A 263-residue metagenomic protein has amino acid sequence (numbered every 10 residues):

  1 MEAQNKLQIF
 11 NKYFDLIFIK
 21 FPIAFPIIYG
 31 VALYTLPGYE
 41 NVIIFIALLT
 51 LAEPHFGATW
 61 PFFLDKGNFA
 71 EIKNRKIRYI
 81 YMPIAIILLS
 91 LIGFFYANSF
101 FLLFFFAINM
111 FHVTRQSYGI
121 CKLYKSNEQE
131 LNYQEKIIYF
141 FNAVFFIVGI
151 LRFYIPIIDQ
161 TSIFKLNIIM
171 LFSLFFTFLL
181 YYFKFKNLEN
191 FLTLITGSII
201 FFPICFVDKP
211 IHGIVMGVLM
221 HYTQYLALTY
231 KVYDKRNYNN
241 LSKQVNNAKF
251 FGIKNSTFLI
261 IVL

Functional and structural regions predicted by a protein language model:
A3-I23: N-terminal membrane topogenic signal
G30-I44: Short, hydrophobic transmembrane alpha-helix segments
I43-P54, F101-F111, K165-S173, H212-Q224: Hydrophobic core segments of alpha-helical transmembrane domains in multi-pass membrane proteins
I46-D65, V113-S117: Central hydrophobic cores of alpha-helical transmembrane segments in multi-pass inner-membrane proteins across all
F62-A70, G119-N132, I211-I214, V232-N246: A cytosolic-side transmembrane-helix exit/cap motif
I72, L89-F164: Membrane-interface helix-loop-helix junctions at boundaries between adjacent transmembrane segments
E128-V207, K231: Long, contiguous internal "core" modules enriched in hydrophobic/ aromatic residues
I199-K243, F250-L263: C-terminal transmembrane-bundle signature of multipass membrane proteins, characterized by strong activation on
